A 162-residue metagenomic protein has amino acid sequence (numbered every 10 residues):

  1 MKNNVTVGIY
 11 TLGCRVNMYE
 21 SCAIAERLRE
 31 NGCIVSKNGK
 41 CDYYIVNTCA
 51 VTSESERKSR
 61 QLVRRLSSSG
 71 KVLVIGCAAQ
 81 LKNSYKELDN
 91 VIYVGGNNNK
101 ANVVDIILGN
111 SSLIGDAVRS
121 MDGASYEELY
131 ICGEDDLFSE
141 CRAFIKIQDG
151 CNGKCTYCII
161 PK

Functional and structural regions predicted by a protein language model:
M1-K162: Proteins enriched for Cys/Gly/acidic motifs involved in redox and nucleic-acid/cofactor modification
